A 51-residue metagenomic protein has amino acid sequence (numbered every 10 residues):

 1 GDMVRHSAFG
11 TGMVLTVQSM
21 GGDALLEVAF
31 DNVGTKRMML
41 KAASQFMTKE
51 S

Functional and structural regions predicted by a protein language model:
G1-L25: C-terminal accessory/binding modules appended to enzymatic or scaffolding proteins
D2, F46-T48: Structured alpha-helical
L25-Q45: A short macromolecule-binding patch
